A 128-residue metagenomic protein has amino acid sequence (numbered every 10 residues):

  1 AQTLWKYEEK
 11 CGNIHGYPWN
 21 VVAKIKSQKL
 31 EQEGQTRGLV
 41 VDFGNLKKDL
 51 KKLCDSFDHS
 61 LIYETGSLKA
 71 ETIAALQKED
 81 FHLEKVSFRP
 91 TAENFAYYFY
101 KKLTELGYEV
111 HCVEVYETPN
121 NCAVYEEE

Functional and structural regions predicted by a protein language model:
A1-E128: Charge-rich, low-complexity N-terminal segments
